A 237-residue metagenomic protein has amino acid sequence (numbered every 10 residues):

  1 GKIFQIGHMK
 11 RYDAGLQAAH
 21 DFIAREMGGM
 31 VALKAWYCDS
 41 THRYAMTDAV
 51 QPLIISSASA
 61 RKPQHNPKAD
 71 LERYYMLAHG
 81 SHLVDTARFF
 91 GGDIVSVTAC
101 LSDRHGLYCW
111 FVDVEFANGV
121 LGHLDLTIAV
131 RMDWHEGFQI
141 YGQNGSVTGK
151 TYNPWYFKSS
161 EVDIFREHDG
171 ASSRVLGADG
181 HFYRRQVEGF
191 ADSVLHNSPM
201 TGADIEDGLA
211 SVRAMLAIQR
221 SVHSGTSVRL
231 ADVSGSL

Functional and structural regions predicted by a protein language model:
K2-I3, D13-V95, G225: Predominantly a Rossmann-like dinucleotide-binding segment in NAD(P)-dependent oxidoreductases
M9, V50-Q64, F138-E206, V228 (+1 more regions): C-terminal glycine/acidic-rich active-site capping loop/insertion
R11, R104, A210: Glycine-/small-residue-rich active-site loops that bind phosphorylated ligands and cofactors
F22, E26, D103, L195-G202 (+1 more regions): Surface-exposed helix-capping loop/turn segments at secondary-structure junctions
A32, L71-E72, A78-W155, G177 (+3 more regions): Contiguous beta-strand/loop segments that form the cofactor/metal-binding neighborhood of enzyme cores
M76-G80, G202-L209: Conserved loop-to-helix N-cap of the C-terminal "lid" that shapes the substrate pocket in Rossmann-like
E206-V222: C-terminal hydrophobic helical "lid"/dimerization subdomain of Rossmann-like NAD(P)H-dependent oxidoreductases
